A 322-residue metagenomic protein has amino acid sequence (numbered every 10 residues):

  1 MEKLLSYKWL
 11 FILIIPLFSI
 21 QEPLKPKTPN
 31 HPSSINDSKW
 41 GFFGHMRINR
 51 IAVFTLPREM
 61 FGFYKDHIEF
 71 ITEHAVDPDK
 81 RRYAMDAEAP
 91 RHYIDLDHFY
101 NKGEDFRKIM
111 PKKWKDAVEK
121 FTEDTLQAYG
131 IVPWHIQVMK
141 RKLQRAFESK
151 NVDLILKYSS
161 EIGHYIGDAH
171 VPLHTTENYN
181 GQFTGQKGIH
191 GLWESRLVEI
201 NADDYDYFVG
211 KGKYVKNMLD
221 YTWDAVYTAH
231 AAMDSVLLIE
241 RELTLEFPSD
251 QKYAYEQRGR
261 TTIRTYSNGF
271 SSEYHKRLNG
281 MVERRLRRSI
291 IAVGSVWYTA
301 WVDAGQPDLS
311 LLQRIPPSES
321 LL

Functional and structural regions predicted by a protein language model:
M1-K3: Amphipathic interfacial helices
L5, F18, P32-S33: Intrinsically disordered, low-complexity segments enriched in Ser/Pro/Gly/Ala and basic residues
L5-I12: Sec-dependent signal peptide recognition, specifically the positively charged N-region followed immediately by
L13-Q21: Hydrophobic h-region of N-terminal signal peptides that target proteins for export in Gram-negative bacteria
E22-E161, E177-L322: N-terminal, motif-rich segments that launch catalysis or mediate targeting to/interaction with membranes, typified by
I166-G181: Catalytic Zn2+-binding segment of zinc metalloproteases
